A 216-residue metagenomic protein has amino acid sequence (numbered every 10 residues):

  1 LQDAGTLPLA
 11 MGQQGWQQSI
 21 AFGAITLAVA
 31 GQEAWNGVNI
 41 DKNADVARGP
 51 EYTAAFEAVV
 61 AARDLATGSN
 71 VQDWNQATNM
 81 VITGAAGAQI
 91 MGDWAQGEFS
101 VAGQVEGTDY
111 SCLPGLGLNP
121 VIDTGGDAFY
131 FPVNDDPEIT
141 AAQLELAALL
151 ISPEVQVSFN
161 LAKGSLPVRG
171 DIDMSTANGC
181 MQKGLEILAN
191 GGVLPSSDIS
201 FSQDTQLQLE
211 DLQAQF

Functional and structural regions predicted by a protein language model:
L1-D41, A86: Extracytoplasmic/periplasmic solute-binding protein
A10, G87-G92, E98, S111: Paired acidic/hydrophobic, glycine-rich loop segments that form the ligand-binding mouth/hinge of periplasmic-binding
A28-Q32, L65, D135-Q143: Short helix-loop capping/hinge motifs at secondary-structure junctions, enriched in acidic/polar residues
I40-V71: Glycine-centered hinge/linker elements that transmit conformational signals in sensory and ligand-binding systems
S69-I82: Short helix-initiation/N-cap motifs at beta->coil->alpha
W74, I90-Q96, D127: Beta->alpha turn/N-cap motifs
A102-G164: Extracytoplasmic/periplasmic substrate-recognition and gating elements
S165-L166, Q182-F216: C-terminal capping/gating helix-and-loop segments adjacent to ligand/active sites or protein-protein/ligand interfaces
